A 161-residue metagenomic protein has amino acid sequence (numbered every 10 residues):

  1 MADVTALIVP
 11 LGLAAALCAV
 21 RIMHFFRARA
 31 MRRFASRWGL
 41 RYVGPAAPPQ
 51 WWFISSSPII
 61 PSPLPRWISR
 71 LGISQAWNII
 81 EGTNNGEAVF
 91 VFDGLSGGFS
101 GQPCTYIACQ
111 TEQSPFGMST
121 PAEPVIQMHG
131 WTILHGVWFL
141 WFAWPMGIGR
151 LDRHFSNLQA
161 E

Functional and structural regions predicted by a protein language model:
M1-L11: Feature marks short, highly hydrophobic, charge-poor N-terminal signal-anchor/signal peptide-like helices that anchor
A14-C18, L134-V137: A near-ubiquitous, low-amplitude feature marking generic local secondary-structure context
A15-G39: Transmembrane-cytosolic junction motif
A30-E161: Charged, low-complexity intrinsically disordered regions
